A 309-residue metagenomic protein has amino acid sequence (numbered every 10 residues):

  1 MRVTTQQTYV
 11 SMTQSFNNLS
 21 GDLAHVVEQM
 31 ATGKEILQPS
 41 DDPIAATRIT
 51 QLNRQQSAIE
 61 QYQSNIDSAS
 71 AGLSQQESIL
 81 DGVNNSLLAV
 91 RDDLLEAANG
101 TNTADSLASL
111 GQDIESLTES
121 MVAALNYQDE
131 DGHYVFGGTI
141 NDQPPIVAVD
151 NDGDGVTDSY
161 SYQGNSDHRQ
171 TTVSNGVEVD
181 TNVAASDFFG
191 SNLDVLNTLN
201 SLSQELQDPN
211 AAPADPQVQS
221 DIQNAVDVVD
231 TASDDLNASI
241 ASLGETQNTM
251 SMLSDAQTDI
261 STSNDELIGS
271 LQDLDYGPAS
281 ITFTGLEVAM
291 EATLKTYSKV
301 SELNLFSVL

Functional and structural regions predicted by a protein language model:
M1-N141, Q204-L309: Amphipathic alpha-helical polymerization modules
I140-P213: Cysteine-poor, low-complexity segments in flexible/peripheral regions
